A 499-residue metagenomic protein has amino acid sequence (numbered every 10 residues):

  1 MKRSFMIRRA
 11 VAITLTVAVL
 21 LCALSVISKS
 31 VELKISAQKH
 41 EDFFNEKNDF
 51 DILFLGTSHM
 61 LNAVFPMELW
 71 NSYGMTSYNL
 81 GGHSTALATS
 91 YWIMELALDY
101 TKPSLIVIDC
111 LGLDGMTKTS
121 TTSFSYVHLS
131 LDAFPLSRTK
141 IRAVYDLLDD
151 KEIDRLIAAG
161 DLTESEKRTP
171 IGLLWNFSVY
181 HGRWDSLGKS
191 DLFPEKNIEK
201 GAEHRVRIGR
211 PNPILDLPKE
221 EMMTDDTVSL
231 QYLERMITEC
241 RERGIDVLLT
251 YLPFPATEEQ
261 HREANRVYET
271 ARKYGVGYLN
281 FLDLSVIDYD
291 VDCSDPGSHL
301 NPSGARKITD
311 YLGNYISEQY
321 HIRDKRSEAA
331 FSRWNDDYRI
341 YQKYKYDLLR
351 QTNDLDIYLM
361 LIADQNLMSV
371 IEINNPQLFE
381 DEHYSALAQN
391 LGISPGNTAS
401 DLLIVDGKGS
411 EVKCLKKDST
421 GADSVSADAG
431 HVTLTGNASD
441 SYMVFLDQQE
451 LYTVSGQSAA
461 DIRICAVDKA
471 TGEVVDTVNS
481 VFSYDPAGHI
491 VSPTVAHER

Functional and structural regions predicted by a protein language model:
R8-K29: Hydrophobic membrane-insertion alpha-helices, especially the h-region of bacterial N-terminal signal peptides
K29-F50: Alpha-helical transmembrane signal-anchor/signal-peptide segments
L55, H59-Y145: Membrane-embedded segments
N62, L87-Y91, D114-F124, T257-H261 (+3 more regions): Extracytoplasmic/secreted cell-surface and envelope-processing proteins
S125-R243, K325-K345: Secreted/periplasmic serine-hydrolase-like ester/acetyl group-modifying domain
E234-Q260: Active-site segments of SGNH/GDSL-like serine hydrolases that catalyze O-acetyl group transfer/hydrolysis on lipids
H261-D336: C-terminal regions of proteins
Y346-M368, I373-R499: Short acidic-hydrophobic catalytic motif
